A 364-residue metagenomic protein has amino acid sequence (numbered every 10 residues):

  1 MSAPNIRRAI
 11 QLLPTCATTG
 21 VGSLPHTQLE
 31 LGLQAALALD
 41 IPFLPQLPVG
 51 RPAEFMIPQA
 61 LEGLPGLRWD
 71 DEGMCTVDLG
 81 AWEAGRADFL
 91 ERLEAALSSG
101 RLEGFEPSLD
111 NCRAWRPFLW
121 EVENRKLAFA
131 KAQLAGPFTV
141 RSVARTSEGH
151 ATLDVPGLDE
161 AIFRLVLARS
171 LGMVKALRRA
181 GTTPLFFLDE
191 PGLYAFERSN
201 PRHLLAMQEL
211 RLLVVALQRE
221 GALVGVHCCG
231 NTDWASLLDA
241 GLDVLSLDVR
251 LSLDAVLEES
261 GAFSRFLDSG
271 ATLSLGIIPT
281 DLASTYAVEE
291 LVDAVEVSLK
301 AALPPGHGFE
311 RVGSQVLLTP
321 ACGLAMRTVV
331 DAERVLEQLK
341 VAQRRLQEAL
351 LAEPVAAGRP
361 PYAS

Functional and structural regions predicted by a protein language model:
M1-D154, V256, A271, A301-H307 (+2 more regions): Alpha/beta catalytic barrel-like cores
E30, V256-R265, A287-R311: A short, acidic, amphipathic alpha-helical segment used as a generic capping/interface helix at domain edges
A132, H150-A151, V155-S260, T272 (+1 more regions): Active-site loop segments of alpha/beta catalytic cores
A135, D189-P191, T319-C322: Glycine-rich beta-strand-to-loop/alpha-helix junction loops that act as flexible
T139-V140, L193-A195, P201-R202, S252-L253 (+2 more regions): Short, small-residue-enriched loops and turns at beta-alpha junctions that line or gate enzyme active sites
A168-M173, V297-L303, A342: Short, well-ordered amphipathic alpha-helical segments that serve as non-catalytic structural scaffolds within diverse
D233-D239, A294-E296, M326: Catalytic cores of alpha/beta
G270-V288, L317-M326: Active-site clefts of carbohydrate-active enzymes
